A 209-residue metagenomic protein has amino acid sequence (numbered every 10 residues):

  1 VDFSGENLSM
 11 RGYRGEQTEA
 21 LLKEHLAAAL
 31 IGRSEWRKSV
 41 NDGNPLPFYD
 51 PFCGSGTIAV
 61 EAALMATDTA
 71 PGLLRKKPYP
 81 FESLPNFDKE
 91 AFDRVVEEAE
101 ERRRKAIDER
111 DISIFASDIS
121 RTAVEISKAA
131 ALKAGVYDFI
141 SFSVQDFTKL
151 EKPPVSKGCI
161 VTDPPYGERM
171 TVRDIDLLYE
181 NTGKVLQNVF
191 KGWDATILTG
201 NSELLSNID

Functional and structural regions predicted by a protein language model:
V1-E16: Non-catalytic substrate-recognition/targeting regions of SAM-dependent transferases
E6-N7, P165-R169: A short, flexible beta-alpha/helix-coil linker loop
L22-E151, E168: Conserved S-adenosyl-L-methionine
E109-S113, S117, R121-E125, E168-D209: Conserved Class I SAM-dependent methyltransferase catalytic core
L132-L150, V155, Y179, Q187 (+1 more regions): Non-catalytic accessory regions of SAM-dependent methyltransferases
S156-D163: Short SAM/SAH-binding signature in class I
